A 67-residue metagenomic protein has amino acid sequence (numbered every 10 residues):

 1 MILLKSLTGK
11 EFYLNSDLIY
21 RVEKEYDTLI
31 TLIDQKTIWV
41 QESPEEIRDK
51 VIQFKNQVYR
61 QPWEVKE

Functional and structural regions predicted by a protein language model:
M1-Y13, D17-E67: Eukaryotic intrinsically disordered, low-complexity regulatory linkers and tails enriched in Ser/Thr/Pro
